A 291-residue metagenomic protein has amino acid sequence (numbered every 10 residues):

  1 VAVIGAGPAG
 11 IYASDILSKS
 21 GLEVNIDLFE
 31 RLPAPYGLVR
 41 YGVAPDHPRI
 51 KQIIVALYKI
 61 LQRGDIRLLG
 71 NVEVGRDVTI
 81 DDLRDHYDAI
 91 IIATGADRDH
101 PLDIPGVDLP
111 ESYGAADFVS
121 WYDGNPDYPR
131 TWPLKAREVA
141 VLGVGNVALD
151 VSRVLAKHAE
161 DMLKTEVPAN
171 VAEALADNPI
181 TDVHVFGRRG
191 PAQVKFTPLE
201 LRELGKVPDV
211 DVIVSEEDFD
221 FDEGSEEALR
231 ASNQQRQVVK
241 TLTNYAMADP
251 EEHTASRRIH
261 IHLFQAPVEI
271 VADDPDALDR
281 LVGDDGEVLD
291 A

Functional and structural regions predicted by a protein language model:
A2-E23, A148-L155: N-terminal Rossmann-like FAD-binding beta1-loop-alpha1 element of flavoenzymes
A9, A34, D97, V147 (+1 more regions): Conserved Rossmann-like nucleotide-cofactor binding loop
V24-L28, P35, R153-A291: Dinucleotide-binding/catalytic capping subdomain of oxidoreductase cores
P33-A89, R236-S256, H260: N-terminal Rossmann-like dinucleotide/flavin-binding domain of flavoprotein oxidoreductases that bind FAD/FMN
G70-V72, A116, L263-Q265: Short loop/edge segments at beta-strand edges and connector loops that shape dinucleotide/nucleotide cofactor-binding
A89, A93-H100, G145-N146, A266: Glycine-/small-residue-rich beta->alpha transition segments that form the dinucleotide
D99-D177: Glycine-rich dinucleotide-binding loop and its adjacent helix/turn
